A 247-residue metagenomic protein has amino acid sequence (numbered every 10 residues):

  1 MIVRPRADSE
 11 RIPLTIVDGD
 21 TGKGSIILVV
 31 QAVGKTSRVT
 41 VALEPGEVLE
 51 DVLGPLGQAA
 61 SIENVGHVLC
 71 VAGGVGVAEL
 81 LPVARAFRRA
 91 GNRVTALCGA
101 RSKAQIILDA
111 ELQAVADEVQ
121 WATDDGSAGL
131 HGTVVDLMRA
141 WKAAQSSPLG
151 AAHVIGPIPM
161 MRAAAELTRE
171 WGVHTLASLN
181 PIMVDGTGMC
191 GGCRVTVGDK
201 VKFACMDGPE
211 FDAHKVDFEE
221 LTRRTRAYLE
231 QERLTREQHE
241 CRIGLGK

Functional and structural regions predicted by a protein language model:
M1-P45: Ferredoxin-reductase
V3-P5, D51-V52, V195: A generic structural signal for residues embedded in beta-strands
D8-D18, L56-E63, C205: Short, Lys/Arg- and Gly-enriched loop/turn segments at beta-strand edges
K35-V184: FNR/FR-type flavoprotein reductase catalytic core
E79, I158-M160, N180-E210, H239-L245: Local cysteine-cluster metal-coordination motifs and their immediate loop/turn environment, predominantly Fe-S cluster
F203-D207, F211-K247: Short Fe-S-cluster ligation motifs
